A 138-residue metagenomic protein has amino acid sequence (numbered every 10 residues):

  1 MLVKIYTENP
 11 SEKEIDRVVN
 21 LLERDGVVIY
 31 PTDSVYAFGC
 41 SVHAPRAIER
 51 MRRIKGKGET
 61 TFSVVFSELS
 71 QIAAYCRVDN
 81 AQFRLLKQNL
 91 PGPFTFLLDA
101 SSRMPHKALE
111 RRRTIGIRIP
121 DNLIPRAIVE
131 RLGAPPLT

Functional and structural regions predicted by a protein language model:
M1-T138: Active-site-adjacent structural elements in enzyme catalytic cores
